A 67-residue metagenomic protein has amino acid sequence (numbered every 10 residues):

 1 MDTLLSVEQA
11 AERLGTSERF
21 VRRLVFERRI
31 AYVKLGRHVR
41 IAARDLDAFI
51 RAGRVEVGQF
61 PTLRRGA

Functional and structural regions predicted by a protein language model:
M1-R23, A52: Polyanion-binding surface elements
V21, Y32, V57-P61: Secondary-structure transition/capping residues
R22, R40-I41: Short amphipathic alpha-helical segments
R28-R29, G53: The DNA-recognition helices of helix-turn-helix-type DNA-binding domains
V33-H38: Short Lys/Arg-enriched helix C-cap and helix-to-coil transition segments that create basic nucleic-acid-contact patches
R44-A67: A short, Lys/Arg-enriched interface patch at domain edges and termini
